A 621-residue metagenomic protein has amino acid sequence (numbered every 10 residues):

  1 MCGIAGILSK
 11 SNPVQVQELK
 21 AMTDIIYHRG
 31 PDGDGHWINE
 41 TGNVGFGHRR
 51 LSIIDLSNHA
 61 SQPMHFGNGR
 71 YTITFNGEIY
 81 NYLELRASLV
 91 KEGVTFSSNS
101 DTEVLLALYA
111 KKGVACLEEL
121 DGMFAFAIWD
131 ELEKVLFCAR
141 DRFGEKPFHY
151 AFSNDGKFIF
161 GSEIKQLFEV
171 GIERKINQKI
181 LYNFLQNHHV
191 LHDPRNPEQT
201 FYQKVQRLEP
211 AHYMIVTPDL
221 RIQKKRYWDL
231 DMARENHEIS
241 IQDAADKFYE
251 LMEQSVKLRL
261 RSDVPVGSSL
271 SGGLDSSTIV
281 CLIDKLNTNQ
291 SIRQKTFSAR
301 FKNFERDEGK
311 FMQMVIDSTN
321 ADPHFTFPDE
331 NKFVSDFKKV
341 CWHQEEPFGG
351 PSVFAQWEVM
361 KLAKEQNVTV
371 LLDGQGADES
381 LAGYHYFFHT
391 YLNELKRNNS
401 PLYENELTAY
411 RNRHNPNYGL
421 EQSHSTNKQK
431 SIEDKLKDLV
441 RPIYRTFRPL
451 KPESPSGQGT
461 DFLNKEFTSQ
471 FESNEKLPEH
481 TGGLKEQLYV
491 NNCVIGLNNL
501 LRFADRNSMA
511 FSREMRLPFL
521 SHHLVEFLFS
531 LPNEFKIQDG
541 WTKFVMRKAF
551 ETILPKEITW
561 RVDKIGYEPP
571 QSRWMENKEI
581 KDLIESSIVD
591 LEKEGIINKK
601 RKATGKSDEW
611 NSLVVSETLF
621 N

Functional and structural regions predicted by a protein language model:
M1, I7, A21, A115 (+8 more regions): Adenosyl-5′-phosphate
M1-K338, Q356, T552, E557 (+1 more regions): Cysteine-centered catalytic environments shared across enzyme families
L191-H192, E346-S352: Short, flexible loop segments at the rims of nucleotide/cofactor-binding pockets, characterized by
M214, S298, N405-N412: C-terminal "lid/loop" region of Rossmann-like NAD(P)-dependent oxidoreductases
A321, E346, V368: Short glycine/serine/threonine/alanine-rich loop segments
K339-P347: Short, basic, glycine/proline-bearing loop/turn elements
V368-Y384: Short acidic/histidine-rich active-site segments
S380-Y410: A mobile, often basic/glycine-rich helix-loop segment that functions as the active-site lid/recognition loop
